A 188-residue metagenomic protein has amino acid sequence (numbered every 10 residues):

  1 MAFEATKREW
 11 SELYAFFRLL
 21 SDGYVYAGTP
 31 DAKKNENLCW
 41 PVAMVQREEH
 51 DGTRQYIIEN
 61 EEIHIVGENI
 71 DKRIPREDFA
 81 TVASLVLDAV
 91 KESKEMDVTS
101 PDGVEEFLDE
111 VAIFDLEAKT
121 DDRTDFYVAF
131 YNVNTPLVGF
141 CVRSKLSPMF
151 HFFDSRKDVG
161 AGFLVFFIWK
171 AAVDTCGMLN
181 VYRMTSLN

Functional and structural regions predicted by a protein language model:
M1, E95-N132: Short linear interaction motifs
E4-A5, Y14-L108: An N-terminal, globular interaction/scaffold subdomain
L19, L116, D125-P148: Conserved catalytic cores of phosphodiester-cleaving nucleases, focusing on short active-site segments
K34-N37, L137-M149, S155-F163: Amphipathic alpha-helical scaffolding segments
I70-D78, E110-F114, F130-N132, N188: Extended alpha-helical scaffold and adjacent linker segments that couple domains and build interaction/assembly
D102, M149-N188: Acidic, metal/cofactor-coordinating or nucleic-acid-engaging core segments within structured domains
